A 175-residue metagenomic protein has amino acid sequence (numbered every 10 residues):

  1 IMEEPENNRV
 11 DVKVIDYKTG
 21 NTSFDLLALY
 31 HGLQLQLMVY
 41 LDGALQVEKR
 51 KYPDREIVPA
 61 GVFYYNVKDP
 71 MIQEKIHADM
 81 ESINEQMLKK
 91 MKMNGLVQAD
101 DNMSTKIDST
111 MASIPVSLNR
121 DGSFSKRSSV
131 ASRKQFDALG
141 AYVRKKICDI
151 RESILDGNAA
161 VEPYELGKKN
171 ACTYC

Functional and structural regions predicted by a protein language model:
I1-Y174: Structural signature of nuclease core domains in nucleic-acid processing machines
